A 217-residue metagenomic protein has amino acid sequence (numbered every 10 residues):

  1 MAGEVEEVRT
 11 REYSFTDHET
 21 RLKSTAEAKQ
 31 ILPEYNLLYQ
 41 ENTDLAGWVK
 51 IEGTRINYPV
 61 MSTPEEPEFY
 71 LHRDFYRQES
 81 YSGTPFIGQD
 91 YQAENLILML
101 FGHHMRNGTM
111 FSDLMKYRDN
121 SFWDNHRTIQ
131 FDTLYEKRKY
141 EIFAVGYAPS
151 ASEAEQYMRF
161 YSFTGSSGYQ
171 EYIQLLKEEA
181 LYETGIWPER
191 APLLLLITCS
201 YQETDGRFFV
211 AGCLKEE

Functional and structural regions predicted by a protein language model:
M1-E217: Solvent-exposed, non-transmembrane regions of membrane-associated and secreted proteins
